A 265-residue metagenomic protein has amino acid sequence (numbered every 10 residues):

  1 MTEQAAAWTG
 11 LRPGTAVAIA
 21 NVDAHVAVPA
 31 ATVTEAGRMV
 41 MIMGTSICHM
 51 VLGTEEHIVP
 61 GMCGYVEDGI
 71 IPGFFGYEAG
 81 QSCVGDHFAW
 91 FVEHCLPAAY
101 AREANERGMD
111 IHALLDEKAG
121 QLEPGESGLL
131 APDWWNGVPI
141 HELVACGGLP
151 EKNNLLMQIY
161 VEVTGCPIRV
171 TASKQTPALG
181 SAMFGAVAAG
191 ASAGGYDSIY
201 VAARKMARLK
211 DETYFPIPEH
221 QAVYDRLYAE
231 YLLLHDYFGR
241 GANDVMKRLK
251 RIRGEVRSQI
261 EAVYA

Functional and structural regions predicted by a protein language model:
T2-L11, N21-R38: Conserved phosphate-binding catalytic cores of ATP/NTP-utilizing and phosphoryl-transfer enzymes
W8-G14, C166-R169: Structural signature of cysteine-dependent C-C bond-forming condensing enzymes
L11-P13, T34-G37, I71, P124-S127: Short, well-ordered loop/turn elements at secondary-structure boundaries
G14-N21, A30, R38-I42, C48-H49 (+1 more regions): Short glycine-aspartate micro-motif
A18-I19, V51-A265: Glycine/Thr-rich phosphate-binding loops that ligate phosphate moieties of nucleotide and other phosphorylated ligands
N21-H25, I42-S46, G148-L149, N153: A short acidic Gly-Thr/Ser loop motif
V26-A30, C48-L52, G180: Adenylate-forming
